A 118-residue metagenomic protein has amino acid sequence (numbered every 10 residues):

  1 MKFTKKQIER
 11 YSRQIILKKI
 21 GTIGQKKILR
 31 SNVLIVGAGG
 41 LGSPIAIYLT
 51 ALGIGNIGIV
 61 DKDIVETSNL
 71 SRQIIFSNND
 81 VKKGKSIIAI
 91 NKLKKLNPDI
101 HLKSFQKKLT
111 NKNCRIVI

Functional and structural regions predicted by a protein language model:
M1-I118: Adenine nucleotide-associated cytosolic modules
